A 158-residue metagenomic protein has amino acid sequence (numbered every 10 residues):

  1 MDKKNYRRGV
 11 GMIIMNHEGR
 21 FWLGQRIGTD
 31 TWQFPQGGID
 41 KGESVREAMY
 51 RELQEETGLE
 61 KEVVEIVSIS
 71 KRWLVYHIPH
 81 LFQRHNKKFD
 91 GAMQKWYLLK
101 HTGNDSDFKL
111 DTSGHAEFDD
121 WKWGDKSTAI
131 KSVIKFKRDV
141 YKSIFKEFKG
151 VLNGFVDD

Functional and structural regions predicted by a protein language model:
M1-F21, G38-K41, M93: Conserved N-terminal beta-strand and adjoining loop/helix that marks the start of the Nudix/MutT-like hydrolase domain
I13-I14, W32, G42, S143-I144: A periodicity- and composition-biased signal for non-globular, repetitive helical segments
G28-D30: A conserved beta-turn-beta hairpin within the catalytic core of GNAT-like acetyltransferases that forms part
Q33-G37: A short gly/proline-enriched turn/hairpin at secondary-structure junctions
I39-K135: Unchanged
K126-D158: Charged phosphate-binding loop/patch that engages nucleotide di/tri-phosphates or the phosphate backbone of nucleic
